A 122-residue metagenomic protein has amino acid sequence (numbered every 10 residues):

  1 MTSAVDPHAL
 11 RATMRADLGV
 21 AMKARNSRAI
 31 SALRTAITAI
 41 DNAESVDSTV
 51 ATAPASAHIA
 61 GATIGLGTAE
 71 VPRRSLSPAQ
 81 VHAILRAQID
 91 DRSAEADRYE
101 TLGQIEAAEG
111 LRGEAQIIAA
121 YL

Functional and structural regions predicted by a protein language model:
M1-L122: Charged, compositionally biased, marginally structured helical/coil segments
